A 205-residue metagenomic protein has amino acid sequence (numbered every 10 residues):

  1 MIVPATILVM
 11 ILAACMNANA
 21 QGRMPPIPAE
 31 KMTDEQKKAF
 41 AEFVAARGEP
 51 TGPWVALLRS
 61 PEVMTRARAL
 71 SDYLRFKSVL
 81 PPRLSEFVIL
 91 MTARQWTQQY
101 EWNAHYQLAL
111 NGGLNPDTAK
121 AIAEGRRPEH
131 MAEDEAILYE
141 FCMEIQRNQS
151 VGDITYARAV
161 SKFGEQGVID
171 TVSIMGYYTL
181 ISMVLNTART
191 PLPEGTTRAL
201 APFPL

Functional and structural regions predicted by a protein language model:
P4-N17: Bacterial N-terminal signal peptides
C15-L205: Hydrophobic alpha-helical segments
